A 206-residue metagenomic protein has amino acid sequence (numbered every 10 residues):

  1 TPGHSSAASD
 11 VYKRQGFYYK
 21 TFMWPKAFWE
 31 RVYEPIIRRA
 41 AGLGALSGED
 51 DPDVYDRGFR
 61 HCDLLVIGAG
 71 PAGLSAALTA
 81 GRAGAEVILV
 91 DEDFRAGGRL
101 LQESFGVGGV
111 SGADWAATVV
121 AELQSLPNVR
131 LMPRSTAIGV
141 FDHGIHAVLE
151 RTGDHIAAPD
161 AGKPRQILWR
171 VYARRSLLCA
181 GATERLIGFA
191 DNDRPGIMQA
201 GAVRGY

Functional and structural regions predicted by a protein language model:
T1-Y12: Single conserved hydrophobic/aromatic residue that forms the stacking wall/gate of nucleotide- or nucleobase-binding
K13-D51: Non-catalytic propeptide/linker segments at domain boundaries
E30, P35, A40-G44, G58 (+3 more regions): Feature captures the FAD/FMN-dependent oxidoreductase FAD-binding
D51-D56, H61, M198-Y206: Short internal alpha-helix immediately C-terminal to a glycine-rich phosphate-binding loop in Rossmann-like
D63-I88: N-terminal Rossmann-like FAD-binding beta1-loop-alpha1 element of flavoenzymes
P71-T79, R99, L186, I197-V203: Short glycine/serine/threonine-rich phosphate/pyrophosphate-binding segments that cradle anionic phosphate groups
A83-L101: Glycine-rich FAD pyrophosphate-binding loop
G106: Glycine-rich phosphate-binding loops of nucleotide-dependent enzymes
